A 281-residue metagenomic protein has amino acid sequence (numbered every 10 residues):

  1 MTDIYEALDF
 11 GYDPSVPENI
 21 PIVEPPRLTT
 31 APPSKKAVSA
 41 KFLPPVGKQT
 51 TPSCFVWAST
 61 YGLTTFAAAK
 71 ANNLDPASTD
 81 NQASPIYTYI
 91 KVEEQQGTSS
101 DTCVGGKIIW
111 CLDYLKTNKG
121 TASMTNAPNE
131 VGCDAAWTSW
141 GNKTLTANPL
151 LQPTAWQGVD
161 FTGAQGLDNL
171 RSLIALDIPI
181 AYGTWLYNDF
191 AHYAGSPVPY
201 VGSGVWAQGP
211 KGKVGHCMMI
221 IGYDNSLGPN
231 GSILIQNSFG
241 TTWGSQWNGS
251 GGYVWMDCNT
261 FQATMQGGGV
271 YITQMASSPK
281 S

Functional and structural regions predicted by a protein language model:
M1-D80, S100-G120: Structured alpha-helical subdomains that flank or immediately precede key functional sites
T50, V56, T60-T64, V92-Q236 (+1 more regions): Predominantly the structural core of cysteine protease catalytic domains
A77-Q96: Acidic helix-start/capping segments at beta-turn-to-alpha-helix junctions
